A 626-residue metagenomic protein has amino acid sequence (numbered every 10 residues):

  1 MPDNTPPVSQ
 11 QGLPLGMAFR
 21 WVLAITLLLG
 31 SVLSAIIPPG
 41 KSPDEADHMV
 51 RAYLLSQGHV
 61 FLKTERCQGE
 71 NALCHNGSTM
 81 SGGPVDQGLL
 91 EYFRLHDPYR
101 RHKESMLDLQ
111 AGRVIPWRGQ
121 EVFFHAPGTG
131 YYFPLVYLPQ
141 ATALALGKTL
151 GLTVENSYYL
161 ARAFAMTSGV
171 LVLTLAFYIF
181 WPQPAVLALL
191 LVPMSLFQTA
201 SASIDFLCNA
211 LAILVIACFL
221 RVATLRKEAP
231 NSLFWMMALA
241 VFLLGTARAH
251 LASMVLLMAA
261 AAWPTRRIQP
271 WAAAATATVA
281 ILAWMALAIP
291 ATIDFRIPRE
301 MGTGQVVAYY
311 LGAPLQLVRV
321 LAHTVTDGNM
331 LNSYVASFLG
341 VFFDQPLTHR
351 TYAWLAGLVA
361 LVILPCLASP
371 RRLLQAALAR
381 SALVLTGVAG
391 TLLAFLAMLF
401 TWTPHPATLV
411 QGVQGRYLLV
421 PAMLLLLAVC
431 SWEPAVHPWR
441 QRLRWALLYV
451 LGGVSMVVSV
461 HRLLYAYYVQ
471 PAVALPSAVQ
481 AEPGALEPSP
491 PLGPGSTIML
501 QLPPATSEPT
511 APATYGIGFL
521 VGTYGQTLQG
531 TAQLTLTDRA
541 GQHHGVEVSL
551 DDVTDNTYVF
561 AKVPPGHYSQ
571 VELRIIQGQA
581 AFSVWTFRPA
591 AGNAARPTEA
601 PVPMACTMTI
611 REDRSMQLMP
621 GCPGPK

Functional and structural regions predicted by a protein language model:
M1-S31, C74, A272-A277, Q375 (+3 more regions): Start-transfer (signal-anchor) and selected internal transmembrane alpha helices of multi-pass inner/ER membrane
T5, C218-E228, A252-I281: Perimembrane helix-loop-helix junctions
T26, Q183-A200, F206-A223, L233-L244 (+1 more regions): Membrane-embedded helix bundles of polyisoprenyl
H59-L160: Interfacial juxtamembrane loops and adjacent helix segments that form the catalytic/substrate-binding surfaces
Y159-P182: Transmembrane-helix motifs of polytopic, lipid-linked glycan transferases
P182, K227-P230, R266-A272, L364-A389: Membrane-interface helix-loop-helix junctions at transmembrane boundaries of multi-pass membrane enzymes, predominantly
A288-R371: Membrane-lumen/periplasm interface segments of multi-pass, membrane-embedded glycan/lipid transferases
P471-K626: C-terminal luminal/periplasmic domains and tails of membrane-associated envelope-modifying transferases
